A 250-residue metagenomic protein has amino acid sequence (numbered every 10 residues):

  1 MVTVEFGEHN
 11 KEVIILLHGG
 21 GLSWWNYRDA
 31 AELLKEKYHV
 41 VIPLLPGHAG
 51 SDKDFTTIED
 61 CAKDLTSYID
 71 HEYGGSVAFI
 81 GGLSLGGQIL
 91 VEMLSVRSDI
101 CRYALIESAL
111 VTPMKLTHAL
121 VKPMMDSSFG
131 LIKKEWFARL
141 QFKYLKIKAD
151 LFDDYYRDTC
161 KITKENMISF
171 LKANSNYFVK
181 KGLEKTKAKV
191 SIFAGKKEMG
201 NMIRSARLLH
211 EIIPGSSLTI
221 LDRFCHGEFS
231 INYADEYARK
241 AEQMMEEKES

Functional and structural regions predicted by a protein language model:
E5-G50: Conserved HGGG/HGGXW glycine-rich cap/lid loop of the alpha/beta-hydrolase fold
V41-G81: Active-site loop/oxyanion-hole signature of alpha/beta-hydrolase fold enzymes
G82-G86, L90: Gly/Ala-rich beta-loop-alpha elbow adjacent to hydrolase catalytic centers
S95-V96, C101-L131: Flexible "cap/lid" loop of the alpha/beta hydrolase fold
K115-T117, L131-E184: Conserved alpha/beta-hydrolase catalytic His-Asp/Glu region
T186, I192-A194: Short beta-strand/loop motif that positions the catalytic acidic residue of the alpha/beta-hydrolase fold
M199-S205: Conserved alpha/beta-hydrolase "acid-adjacent" motif
F224-E236: Catalytic histidine-centered segment of alpha/beta-hydrolase-like enzymes
